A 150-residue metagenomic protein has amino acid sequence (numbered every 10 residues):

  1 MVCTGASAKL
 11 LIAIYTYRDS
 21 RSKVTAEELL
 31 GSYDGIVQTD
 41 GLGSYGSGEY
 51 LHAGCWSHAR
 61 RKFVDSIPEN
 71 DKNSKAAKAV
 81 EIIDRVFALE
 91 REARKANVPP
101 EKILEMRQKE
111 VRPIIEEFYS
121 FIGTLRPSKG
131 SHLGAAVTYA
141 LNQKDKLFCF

Functional and structural regions predicted by a protein language model:
M1-F150: Catalytic center-proximal scaffold of phosphoryl-transfer enzymes
